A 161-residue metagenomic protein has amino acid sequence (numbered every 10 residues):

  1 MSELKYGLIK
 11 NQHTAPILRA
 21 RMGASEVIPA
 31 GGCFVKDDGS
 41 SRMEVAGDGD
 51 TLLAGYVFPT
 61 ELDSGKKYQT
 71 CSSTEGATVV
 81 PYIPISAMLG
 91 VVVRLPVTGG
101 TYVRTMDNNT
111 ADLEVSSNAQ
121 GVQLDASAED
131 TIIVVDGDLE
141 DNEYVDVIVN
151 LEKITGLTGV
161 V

Functional and structural regions predicted by a protein language model:
M1-V161: Surface-exposed, low-hydrophobicity beta-strand/loop segments enriched in small/polar/acidic residues
